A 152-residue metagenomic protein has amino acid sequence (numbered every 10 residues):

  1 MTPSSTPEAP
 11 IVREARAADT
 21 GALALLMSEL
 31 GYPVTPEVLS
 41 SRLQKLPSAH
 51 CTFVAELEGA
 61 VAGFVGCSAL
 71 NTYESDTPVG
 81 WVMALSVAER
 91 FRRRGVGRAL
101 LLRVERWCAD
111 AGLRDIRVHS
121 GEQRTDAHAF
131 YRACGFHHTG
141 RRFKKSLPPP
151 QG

Functional and structural regions predicted by a protein language model:
M1-I11, P149-G152: Short, low-complexity, intrinsically disordered N-terminal peptides in bacterial proteins
P10, E14-T77, M83, L101 (+1 more regions): Acetyl-CoA-dependent GNAT
L85-R92: A short, internal acetyl-CoA/4′-phosphopantetheine-binding micro-motif in the GNAT/acyltransferase core
R93-R106, A129-A133: Conserved acetyl-CoA-binding loop-helix of GNAT-fold acetyltransferases
L101, C108-S120: Conserved GNAT acetyl-CoA-binding A-motif
R117-A127, K144-P148: Conserved beta-strand-loop-alpha-helix junction that forms the acyl-donor binding cleft
R132-R141: Conserved acetyl-CoA-binding loop of GNAT-fold acetyltransferases
